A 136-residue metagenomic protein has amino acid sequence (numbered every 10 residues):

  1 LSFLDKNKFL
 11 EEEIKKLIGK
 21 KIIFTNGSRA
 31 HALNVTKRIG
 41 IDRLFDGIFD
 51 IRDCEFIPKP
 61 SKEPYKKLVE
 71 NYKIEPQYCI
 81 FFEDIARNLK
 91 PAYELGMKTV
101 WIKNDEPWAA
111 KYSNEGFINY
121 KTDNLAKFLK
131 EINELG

Functional and structural regions predicted by a protein language model:
L1-I23, R29-L33, K62: Short, acidic loop-to-helix structural element flanking the phosphoryl-transfer center in phosphate-processing enzymes
K15, R29, L33-G136: Asp-based, Mg2+/Mn2+-dependent phosphohydrolase catalytic module
